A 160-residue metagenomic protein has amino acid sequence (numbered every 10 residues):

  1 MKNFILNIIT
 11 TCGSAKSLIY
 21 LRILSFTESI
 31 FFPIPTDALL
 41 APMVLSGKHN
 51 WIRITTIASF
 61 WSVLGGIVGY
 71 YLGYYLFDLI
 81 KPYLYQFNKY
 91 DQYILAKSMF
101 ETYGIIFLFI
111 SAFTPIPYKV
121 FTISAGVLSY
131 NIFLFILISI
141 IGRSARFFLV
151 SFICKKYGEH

Functional and structural regions predicted by a protein language model:
M1-C12, I52, Y74-P82: Terminal, membrane-proximal amphipathic helices and intrinsically disordered targeting/regulatory segments
I5-T11, W61-V68, N88-Y93, Y103-G104 (+1 more regions): Short, functional N-terminal and low-complexity linear motifs
N7-I57, S98-H160: Hydrophobic alpha-helical membrane segments of integral membrane proteins
I54-D91: Membrane helix-loop-helix hairpins that form the core translocation module of multi-pass transporters
I80-Y93, E101, I153-H160: Juxtamembrane membrane-interface segments in integral membrane proteins
